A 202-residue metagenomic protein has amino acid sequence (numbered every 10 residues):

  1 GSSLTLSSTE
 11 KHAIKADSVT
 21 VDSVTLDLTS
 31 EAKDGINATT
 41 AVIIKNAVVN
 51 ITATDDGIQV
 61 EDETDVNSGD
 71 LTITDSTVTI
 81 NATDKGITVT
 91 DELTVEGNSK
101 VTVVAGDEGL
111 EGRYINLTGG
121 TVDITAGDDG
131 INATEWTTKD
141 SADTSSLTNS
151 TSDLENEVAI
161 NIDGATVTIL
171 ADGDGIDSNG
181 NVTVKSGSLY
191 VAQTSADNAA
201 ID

Functional and structural regions predicted by a protein language model:
G1-D202: A composition-driven surface/loop motif
